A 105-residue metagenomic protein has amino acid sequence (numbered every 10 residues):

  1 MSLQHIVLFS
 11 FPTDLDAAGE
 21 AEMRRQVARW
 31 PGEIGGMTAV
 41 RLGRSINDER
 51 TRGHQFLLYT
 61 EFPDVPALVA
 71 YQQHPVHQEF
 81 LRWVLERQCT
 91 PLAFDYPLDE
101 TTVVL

Functional and structural regions predicted by a protein language model:
M1-H54, P63-Q73, Y96-L105: Short S/T/G/P-rich N-terminal loop/turn motif that feeds into the first structured element of a domain
R29-P31, V76-L81, Q88: A common structural junction motif
E61-F62, R87: Conserved catalytic core of Hanks-type protein kinase domains
V69, R82-L85: A broadly conserved amphipathic alpha-helix scaffold signal in soluble, globular proteins
L85-T90, T101-L105: A general structural signal for short secondary-structure boundary/capping elements
